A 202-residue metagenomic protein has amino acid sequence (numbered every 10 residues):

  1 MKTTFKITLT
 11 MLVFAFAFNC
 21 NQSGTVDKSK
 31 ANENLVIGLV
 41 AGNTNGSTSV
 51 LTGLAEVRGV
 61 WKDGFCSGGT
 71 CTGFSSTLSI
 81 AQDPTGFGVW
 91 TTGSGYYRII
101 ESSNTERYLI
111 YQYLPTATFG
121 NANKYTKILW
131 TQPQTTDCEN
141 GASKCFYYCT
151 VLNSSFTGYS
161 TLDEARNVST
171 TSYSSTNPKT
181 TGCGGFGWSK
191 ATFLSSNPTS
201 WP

Functional and structural regions predicted by a protein language model:
M1-N19: Sec-dependent bacterial lipoprotein signal peptides
F16-E56: Bacterial Sec-dependent N-terminal signal peptides
D27-A31, L54-V57, G69-C71, F156-S174: N-terminal secretory signal sequences
G64-T157: N-terminal glycine/threonine-rich, aromatic-flanked beta-hairpin/loop signature
T157-P202: Edge beta-strand at a domain terminus
